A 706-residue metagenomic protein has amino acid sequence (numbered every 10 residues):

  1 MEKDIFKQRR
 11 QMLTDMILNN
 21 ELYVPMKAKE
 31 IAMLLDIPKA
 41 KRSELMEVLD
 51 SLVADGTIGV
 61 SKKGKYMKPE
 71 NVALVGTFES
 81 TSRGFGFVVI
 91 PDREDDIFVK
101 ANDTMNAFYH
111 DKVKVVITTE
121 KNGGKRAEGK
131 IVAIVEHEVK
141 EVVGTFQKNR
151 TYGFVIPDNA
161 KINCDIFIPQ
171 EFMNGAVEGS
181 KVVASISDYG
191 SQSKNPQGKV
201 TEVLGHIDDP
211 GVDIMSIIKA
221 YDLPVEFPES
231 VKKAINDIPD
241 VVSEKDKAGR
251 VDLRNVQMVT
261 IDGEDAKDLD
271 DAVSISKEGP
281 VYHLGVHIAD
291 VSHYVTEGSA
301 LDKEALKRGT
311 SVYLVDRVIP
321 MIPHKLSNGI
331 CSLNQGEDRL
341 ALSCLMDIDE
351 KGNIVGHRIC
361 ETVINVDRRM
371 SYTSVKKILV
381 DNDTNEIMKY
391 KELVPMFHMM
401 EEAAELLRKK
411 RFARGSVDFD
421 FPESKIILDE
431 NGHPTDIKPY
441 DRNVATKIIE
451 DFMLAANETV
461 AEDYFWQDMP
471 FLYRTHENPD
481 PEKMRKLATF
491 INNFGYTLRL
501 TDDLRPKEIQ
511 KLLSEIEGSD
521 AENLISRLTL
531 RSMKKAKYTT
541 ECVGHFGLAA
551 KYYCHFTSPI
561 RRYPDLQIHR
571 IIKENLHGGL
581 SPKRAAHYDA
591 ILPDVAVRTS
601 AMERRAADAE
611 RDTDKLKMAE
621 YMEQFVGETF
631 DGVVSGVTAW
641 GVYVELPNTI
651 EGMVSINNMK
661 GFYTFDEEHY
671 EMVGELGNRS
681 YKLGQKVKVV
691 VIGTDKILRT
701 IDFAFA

Functional and structural regions predicted by a protein language model:
M1-G285, S292-D338, K376, Y670-K682: Charge-lined substrate channels and their catalytic hotspots, especially those that engage the 3′ end of RNA
M33, V183, Y189-G190, S216-K219 (+4 more regions): Electropositive polyanion-binding surfaces
L204, A704-A706: Short beta-strand-to-coil "C-cap" segments at the C-terminal boundary of structured domains/repeats, marking
